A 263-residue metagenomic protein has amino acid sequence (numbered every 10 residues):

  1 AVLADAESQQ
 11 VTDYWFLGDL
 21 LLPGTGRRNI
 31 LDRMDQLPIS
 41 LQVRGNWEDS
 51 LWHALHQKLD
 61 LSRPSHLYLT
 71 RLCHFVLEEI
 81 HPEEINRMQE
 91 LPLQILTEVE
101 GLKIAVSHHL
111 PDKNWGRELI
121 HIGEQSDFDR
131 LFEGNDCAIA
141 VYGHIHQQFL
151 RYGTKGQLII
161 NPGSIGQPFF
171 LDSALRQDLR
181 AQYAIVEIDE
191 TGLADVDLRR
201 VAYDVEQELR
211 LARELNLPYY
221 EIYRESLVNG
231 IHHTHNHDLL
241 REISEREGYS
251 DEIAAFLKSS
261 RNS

Functional and structural regions predicted by a protein language model:
A1-P38: N-terminal active-site segment of His-dependent metallophosphoesterases
D5-V11, V99-E100, E133-D136, I185 (+1 more regions): Glycine-rich phosphate-binding loop signature in dinucleotide/nucleotide-binding domains
Y14-D19, P23, L41-N46, S107 (+2 more regions): Active-site neighborhood of phospho(di)ester-bond hydrolases with catalytic His/Asp-centered motifs
L22-T25, W47-W52, V141-G153, Q167-F170: Active-site environment of divalent metal-dependent phosphoester hydrolases
L31, L37-I95, L119-L131, D136: Active-site neighborhood of divalent metal-dependent phosphoester bond hydrolases
L93-G101, L150-G153: Short acidic-hydrophobic surface loop/beta-edge motif
H109-F149: ATP/pyrophosphate-binding catalytic subdomain of soluble kinases
T154-S263: Acidic, His/Gly-rich catalytic cores of divalent-metal-dependent hydrolytic chemistry
